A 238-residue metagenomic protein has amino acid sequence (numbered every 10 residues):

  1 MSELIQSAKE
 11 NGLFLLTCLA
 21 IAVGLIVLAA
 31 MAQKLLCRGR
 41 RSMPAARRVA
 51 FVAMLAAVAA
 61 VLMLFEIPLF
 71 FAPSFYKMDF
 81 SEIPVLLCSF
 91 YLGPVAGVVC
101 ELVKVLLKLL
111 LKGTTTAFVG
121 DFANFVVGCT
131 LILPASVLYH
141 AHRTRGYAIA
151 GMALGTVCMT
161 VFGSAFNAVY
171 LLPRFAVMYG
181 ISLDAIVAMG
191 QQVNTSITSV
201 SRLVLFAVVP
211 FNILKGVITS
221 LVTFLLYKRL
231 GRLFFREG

Functional and structural regions predicted by a protein language model:
M1-G238: Loop-helix junctions at membrane interfaces
